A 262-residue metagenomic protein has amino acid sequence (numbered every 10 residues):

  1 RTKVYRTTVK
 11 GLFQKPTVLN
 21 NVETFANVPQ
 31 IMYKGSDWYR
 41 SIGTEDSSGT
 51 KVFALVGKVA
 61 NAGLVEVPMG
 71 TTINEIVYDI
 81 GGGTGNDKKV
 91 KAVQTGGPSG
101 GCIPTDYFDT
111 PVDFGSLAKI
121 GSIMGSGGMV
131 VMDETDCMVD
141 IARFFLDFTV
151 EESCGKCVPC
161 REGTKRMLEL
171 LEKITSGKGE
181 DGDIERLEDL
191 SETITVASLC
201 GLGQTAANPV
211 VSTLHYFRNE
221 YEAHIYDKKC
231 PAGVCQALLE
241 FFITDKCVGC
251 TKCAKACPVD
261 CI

Functional and structural regions predicted by a protein language model:
R1-M69, G81: Hydrophobic alpha-helical positions that pack around
R1-T2, G43, P111-F241: Ferredoxin-type iron-sulfur electron-transfer modules in oxidoreductases and energy-metabolism complexes
G49-F53, S126-G128, V259: Short glycine-rich loop/turn motifs
G70-G85: Short amphipathic, charge-patterned alpha-helical segments
I73-I76, K89, S153, R166-M167 (+1 more regions): Extended, hydrophobic alpha-helical segments in both membrane/secreted and soluble proteins
G85-I120, H215: Terminal amphipathic helices with adjacent charged low-complexity linkers/tails
P159-K165, F242-I243, K252-I262: Iron-sulfur cluster-binding cysteine motifs and their immediate structural context in ferredoxin-like electron-transfer
